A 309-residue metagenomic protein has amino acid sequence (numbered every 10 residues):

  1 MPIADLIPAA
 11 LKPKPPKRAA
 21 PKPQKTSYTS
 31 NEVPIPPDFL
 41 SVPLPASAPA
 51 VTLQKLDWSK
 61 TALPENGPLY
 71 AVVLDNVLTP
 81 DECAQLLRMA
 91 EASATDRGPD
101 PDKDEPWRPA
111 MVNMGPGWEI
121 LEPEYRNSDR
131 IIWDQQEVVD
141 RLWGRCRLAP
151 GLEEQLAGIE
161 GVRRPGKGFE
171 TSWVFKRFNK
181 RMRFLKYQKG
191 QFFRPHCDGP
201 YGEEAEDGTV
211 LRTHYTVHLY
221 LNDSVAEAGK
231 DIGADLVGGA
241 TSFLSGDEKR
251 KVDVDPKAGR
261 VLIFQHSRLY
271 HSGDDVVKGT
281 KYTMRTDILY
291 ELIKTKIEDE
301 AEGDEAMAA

Functional and structural regions predicted by a protein language model:
M1-V261, R268-A309: Fe(II)/2-oxoglutarate oxygenase catalytic core
